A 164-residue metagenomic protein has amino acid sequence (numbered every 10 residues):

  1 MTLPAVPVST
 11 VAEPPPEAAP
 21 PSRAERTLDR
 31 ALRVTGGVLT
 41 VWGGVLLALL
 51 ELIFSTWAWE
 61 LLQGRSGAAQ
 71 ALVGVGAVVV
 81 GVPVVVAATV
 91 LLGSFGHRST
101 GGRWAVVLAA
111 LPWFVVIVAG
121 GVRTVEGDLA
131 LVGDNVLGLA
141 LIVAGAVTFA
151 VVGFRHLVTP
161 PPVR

Functional and structural regions predicted by a protein language model:
T2-G43: Cytosolic juxtamembrane helix and N-cap/initiation of the first transmembrane helix
V34-V38, V79-V84, V106-V107, L139: Hydrophobic alpha-helical transmembrane segments
L47-V82, I117-A140: Membrane interfacial helix motifs at helix-loop boundaries and amphipathic/re-entrant anchors
V79-H97: Hydrophobic alpha-helical transmembrane segments
S94-L108: Membrane-helix interface "capping/anchor" motifs
A105-I117: Central hydrophobic cores of alpha-helical transmembrane segments in multi-pass integral membrane proteins
A144-R164: Membrane-water interface at the C-terminal end of transmembrane alpha helices
